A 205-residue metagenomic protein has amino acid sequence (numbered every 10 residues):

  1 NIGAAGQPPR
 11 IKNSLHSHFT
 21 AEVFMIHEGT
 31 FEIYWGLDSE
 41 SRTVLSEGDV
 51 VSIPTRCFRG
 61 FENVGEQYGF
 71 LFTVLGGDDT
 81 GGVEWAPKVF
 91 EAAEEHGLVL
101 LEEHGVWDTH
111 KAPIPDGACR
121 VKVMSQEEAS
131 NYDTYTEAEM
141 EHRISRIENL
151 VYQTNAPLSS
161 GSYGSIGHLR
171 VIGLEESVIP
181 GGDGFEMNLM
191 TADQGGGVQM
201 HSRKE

Functional and structural regions predicted by a protein language model:
N1, E102-L189: A short, N-terminal "cap"/entry segment at the start of jelly-roll beta-barrel domains of the cupin/DSBH fold
N1-G3, I11, F24, E32-W35 (+4 more regions): Ligand-binding pocket scaffold of soluble enzyme catalytic domains
I2, T20-A21, T30, G48 (+4 more regions): Extracellular structured ligand-interaction cores
G3-H18, G173, E186-K204: Conserved short histidine dyad/triad with adjacent acidic residue
S17-E47, C57, G197-E205: A short beta-strand-loop-beta hairpin characteristic of the jelly-roll/cupin
M25, E32-Y34, S52, G60-E62 (+1 more regions): Beta-strand cores of modular interaction/reader domains in eukaryotic scaffold and signaling proteins, especially PDZ
F58-Y135: Double-stranded beta-helix
